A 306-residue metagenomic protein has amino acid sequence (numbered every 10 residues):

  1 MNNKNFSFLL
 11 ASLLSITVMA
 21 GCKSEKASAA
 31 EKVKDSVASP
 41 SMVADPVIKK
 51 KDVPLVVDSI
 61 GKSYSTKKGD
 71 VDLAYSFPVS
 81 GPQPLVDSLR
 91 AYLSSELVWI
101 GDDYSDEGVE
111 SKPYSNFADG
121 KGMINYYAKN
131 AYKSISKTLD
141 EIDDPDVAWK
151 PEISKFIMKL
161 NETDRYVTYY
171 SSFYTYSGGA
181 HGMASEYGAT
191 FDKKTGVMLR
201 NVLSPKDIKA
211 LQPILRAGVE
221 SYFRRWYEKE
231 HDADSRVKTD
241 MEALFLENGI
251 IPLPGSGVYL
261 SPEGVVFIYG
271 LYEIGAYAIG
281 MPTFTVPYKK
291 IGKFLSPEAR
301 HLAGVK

Functional and structural regions predicted by a protein language model:
N2-L9: Bacterial N-terminal signal peptides that target proteins for export
L10-S15: Hydrophobic helical h-region of N-terminal Sec-dependent signal peptides in bacterial secretory/periplasmic proteins
V18-G21: C-terminal motif of bacterial Sec signal peptides marking the signal peptidase cleavage site
K23-K306: Compositionally biased intrinsically disordered regions enriched in Thr/Gly
